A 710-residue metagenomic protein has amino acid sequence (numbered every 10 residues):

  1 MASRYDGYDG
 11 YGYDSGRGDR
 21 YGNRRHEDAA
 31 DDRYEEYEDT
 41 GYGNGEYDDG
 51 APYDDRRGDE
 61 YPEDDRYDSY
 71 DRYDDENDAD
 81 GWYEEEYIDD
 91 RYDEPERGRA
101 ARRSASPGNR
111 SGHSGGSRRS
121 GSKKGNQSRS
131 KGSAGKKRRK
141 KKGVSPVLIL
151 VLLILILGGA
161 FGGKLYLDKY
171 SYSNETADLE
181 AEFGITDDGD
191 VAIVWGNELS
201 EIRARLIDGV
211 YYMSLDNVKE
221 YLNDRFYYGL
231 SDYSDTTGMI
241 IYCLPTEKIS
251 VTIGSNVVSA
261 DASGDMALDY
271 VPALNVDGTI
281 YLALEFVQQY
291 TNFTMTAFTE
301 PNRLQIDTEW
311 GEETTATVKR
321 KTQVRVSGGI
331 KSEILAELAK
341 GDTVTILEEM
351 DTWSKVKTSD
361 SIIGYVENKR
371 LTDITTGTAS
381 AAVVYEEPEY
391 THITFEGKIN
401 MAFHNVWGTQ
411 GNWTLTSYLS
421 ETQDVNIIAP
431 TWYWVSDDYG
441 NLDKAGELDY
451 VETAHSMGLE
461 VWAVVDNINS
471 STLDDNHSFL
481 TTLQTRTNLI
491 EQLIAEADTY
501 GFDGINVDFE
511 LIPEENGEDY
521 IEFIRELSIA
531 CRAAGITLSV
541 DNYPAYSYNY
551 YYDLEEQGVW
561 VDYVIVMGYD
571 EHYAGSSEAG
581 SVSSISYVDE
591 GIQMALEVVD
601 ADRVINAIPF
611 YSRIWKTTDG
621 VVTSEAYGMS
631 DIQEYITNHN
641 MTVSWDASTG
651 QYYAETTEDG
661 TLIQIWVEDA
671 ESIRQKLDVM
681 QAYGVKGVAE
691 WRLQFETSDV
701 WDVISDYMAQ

Functional and structural regions predicted by a protein language model:
M1-K137: N-terminal targeting leaders characterized by basic, low-complexity, disordered sequences that direct proteins
S3-Y5, K141-M350, A379-T394: Primary recognition of N-terminal secretory signal peptides and signal-anchoring hydrophobic helices
G341, S354-T358, V366: SH3/SH3-like beta-barrel fold
T378-Q492: Glycan-recognition patch characteristic of GH18 chitinases/ENGases and related GlcNAc/peptidoglycan-binding proteins
Y385-E386, F610-K676, M708-Q710: Glycan-binding loop/region signatures in secreted carbohydrate-active enzymes
W407-T422, L483-D498, Y546-L554, E668-V679: Short, acidic/polar
I428, V507, V564, N606 (+2 more regions): Conserved, mostly hydrophobic/aromatic
D438-A445, E491, E514-N638: Substrate-binding surface in catalytic domains of secreted glycosidases
